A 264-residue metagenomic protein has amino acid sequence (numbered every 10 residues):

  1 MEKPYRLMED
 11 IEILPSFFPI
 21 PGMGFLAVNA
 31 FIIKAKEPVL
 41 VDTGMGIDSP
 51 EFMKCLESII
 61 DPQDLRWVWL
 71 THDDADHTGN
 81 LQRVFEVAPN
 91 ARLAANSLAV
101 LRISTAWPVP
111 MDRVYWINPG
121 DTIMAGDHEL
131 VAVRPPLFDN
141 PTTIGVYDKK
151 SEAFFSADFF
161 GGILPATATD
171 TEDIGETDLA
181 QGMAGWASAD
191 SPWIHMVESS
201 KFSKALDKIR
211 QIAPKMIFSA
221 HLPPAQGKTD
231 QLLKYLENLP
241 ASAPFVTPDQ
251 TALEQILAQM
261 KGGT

Functional and structural regions predicted by a protein language model:
M1, Q226-T264: C-terminal regulatory/interaction regions
E2-E57, G145-S156: Conserved beta-strand hairpin/beta-sheet module of binuclear metal-dependent hydrolase folds, prominently
R6, A94-T143, V197-A205: Metallo-beta-lactamase
F17-G22, G44-G46, W69-H72, L130-P136 (+1 more regions): Short, flexible loop segments at the rims of nucleotide/cofactor-binding pockets, characterized by
V41-T43, L65-D73, L93-S97, F154-D158 (+2 more regions): Active-site neighborhood of phospho(di)ester-bond hydrolases with catalytic His/Asp-centered motifs
M45-G46, A75, G161, P224: Short, glycine/acidic-enriched loop or turn micro-motifs at the edges of active sites
D48-A94: Active-site metal-binding motif and surrounding structural segment of the metallo-beta-lactamase
E129, L137-S219, P223-T229, N238-P240: Metallo-beta-lactamase
